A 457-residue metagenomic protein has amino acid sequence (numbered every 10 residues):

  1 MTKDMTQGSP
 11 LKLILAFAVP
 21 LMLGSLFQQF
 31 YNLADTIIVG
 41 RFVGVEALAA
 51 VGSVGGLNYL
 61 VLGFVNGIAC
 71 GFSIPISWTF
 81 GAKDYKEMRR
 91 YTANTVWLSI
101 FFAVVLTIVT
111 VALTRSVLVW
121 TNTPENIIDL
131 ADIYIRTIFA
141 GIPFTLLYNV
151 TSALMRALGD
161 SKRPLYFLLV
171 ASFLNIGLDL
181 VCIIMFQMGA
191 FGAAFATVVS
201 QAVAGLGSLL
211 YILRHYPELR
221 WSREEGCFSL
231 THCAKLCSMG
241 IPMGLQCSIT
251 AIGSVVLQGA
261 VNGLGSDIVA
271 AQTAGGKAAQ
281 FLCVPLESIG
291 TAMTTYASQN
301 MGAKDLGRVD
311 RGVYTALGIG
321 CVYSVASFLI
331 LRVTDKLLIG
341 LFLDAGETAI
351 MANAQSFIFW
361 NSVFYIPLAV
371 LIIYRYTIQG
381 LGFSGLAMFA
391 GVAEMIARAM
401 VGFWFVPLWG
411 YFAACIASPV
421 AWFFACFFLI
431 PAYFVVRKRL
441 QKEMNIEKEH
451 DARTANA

Functional and structural regions predicted by a protein language model:
M1-A18, I76-G141, M185-I241, A297-F364 (+1 more regions): Short alpha-helical transmembrane segments in multi-pass integral membrane proteins
Q7, L11-F30, A34, L57 (+8 more regions): Residue-level signal for short hydrophobic patches within transmembrane helices of multi-pass membrane transporters
A16-D35, T137, Y148, A171 (+4 more regions): Transmembrane helical elements of multi-pass membrane transporters/channels
L21, S25, I37, I74 (+17 more regions): Transmembrane alpha-helix boundary and packing residues in multipass membrane permease domains and related
L26, F30-A49, L118-E125, V181-M188 (+5 more regions): Helix-terminus/linker motif at the lipid-water interface of multi-pass membrane proteins
L48-I108, T145-P164, Q258, A271-D335 (+2 more regions): Small-residue-rich hydrophobic transmembrane alpha-helices
L60-G63, N175-L180, G205-L209, F281-V284 (+3 more regions): Hydrophobic transmembrane alpha-helices of multi-pass small-molecule transporters
A69, T137-R156, P164-S172, A193-S208 (+4 more regions): Short runs within selected transmembrane alpha-helices of multi-pass transporters and secretion channels
